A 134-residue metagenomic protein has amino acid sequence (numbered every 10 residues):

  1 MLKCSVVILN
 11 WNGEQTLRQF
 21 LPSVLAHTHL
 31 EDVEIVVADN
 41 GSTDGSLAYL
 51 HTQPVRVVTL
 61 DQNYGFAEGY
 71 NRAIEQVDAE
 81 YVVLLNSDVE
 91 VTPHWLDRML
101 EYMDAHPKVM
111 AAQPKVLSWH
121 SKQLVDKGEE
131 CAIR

Functional and structural regions predicted by a protein language model:
M1-A26: N-proximal low-complexity "stem/linker" segments adjacent to membrane-targeting elements
S5-I8, V36-V37, T59: Short hydrophobic beta-strand elements that form part of the catalytic alpha/beta core underpinning NDP-sugar/donor
G13-T16, S42, T92: Donor nucleotide-sugar binding loop of glycosyltransferases
T16-R18, D44-T52: Acidic helix N-cap motif at the loop->helix transition within catalytic regions of sugar-transfer enzymes
S23, L30, D39-A48, Q62: A conserved acidic beta->alpha catalytic loop
T59-V77, S87: Glycine-rich, basic loop-to-helix element that forms the pyrophosphate-binding segment of sugar-nucleotide handling
V82: Short aromatic/hydrophobic "clamp" motif used to bind/position activated sugar donors
E90-D126: Conserved donor NDP-sugar-binding/catalytic core segment of glycosyltransferases
